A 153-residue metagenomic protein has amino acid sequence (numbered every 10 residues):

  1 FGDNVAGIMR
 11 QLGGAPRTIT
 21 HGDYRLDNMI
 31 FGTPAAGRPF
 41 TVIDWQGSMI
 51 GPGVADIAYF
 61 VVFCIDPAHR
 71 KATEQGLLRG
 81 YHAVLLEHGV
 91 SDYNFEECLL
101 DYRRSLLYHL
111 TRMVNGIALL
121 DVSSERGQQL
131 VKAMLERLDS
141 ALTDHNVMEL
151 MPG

Functional and structural regions predicted by a protein language model:
F1-H21, G32-A36, A133, A141-T143 (+1 more regions): ATP-dependent phospho-/nucleotidyl transfer catalytic cores
G13-G14, R25-F63: Catalytic activation segment of kinase domains across protein kinase-like and atypical kinase folds
P16, H69, T73, N94 (+1 more regions): Conserved acidic
T18-T20, T41-I43, D101: Extended hydrophobic secondary-structure segments that form protein cores and membrane-embedded regions
A35-P39, G51, H69, L135 (+1 more regions): Hydrophobic/basic alpha-helical segments enriched in Actinobacteria
G47-G89, L106-G127: Active-site activation/catalytic loop segments of kinase-like enzymes and analogous catalytic loops in related
V90-L106, L138-D139: All-alpha amphipathic helical-bundle segments outside canonical DNA-binding/catalytic cores that form hydrophobic
L107-G153: ATP/Mg2+ or Mg2+-diphosphate-binding catalytic cores that bind nucleotide phosphates or diphosphates via glycine-rich
